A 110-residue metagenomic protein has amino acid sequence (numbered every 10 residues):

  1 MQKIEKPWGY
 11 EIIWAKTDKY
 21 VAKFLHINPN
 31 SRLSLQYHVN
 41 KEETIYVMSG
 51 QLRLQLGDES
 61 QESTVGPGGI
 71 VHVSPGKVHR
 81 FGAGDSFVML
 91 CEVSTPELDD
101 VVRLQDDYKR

Functional and structural regions predicted by a protein language model:
M1-K23, S34, R103-R110: A short, N-terminal "cap"/entry segment at the start of jelly-roll beta-barrel domains of the cupin/DSBH fold
I4-K6, R80-R110: Double-stranded beta-helix
K23-N40: Conserved short histidine dyad/triad with adjacent acidic residue
N40-R53: Glycine- and acidic-residue-biased ligand/ion/polar-headgroup-sensing regions
D58-V78: Short acidic-glycine-tyrosine-enriched beta hairpin
